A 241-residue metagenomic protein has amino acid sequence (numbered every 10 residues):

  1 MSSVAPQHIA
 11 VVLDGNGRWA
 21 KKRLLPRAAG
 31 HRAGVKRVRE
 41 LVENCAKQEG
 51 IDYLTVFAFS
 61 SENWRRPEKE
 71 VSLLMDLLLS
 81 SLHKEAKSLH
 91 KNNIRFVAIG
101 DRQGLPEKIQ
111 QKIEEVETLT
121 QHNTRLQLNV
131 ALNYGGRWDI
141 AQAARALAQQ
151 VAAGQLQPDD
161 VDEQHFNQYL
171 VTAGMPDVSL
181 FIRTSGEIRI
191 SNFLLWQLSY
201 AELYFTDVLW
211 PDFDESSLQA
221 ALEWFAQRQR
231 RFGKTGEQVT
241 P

Functional and structural regions predicted by a protein language model:
M1-P241: Flexible, compositionally biased loop and terminal segments
